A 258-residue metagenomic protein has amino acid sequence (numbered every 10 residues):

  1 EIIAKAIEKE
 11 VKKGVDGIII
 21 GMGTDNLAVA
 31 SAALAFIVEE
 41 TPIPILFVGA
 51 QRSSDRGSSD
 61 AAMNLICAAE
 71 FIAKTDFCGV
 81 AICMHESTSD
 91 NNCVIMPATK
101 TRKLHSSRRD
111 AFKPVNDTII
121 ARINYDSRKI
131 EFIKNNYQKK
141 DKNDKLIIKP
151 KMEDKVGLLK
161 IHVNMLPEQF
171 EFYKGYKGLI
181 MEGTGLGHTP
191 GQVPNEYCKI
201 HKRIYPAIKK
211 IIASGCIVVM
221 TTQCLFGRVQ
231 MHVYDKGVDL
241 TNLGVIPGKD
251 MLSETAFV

Functional and structural regions predicted by a protein language model:
E1-E10, F226: ATP/NTP phosphate-donor binding region
I20-I43, Q192-Y205: Short Gly/Thr/Asp-enriched flexible loops that form oxyanion-binding sites at enzyme active sites
I20-M22, L46-G49, A81-E86, K160 (+2 more regions): Short beta-strand segments
M22-A28, S87-T88, G185-H188, L225-G227: Gly/Ser/Thr-rich loops at beta-strand to alpha-helix junctions that form or flank small-molecule/cofactor-binding
N26, A32-L46, A61-C67, F71 (+2 more regions): A glycine- and small-aliphatic-rich helix-loop capping segment at beta-alpha/alpha-beta transitions that lines
V48-S127: Internal gly/pro-rich beta-alpha loop/helix module that stabilizes soluble enzyme cofactors or their anionic handles
V94-V193: Accessory alpha-helical/coil subdomains and C-terminal extensions that flank or cap enzyme catalytic cores
L186-V258: C-terminal non-catalytic interaction/assembly regions of soluble proteins
